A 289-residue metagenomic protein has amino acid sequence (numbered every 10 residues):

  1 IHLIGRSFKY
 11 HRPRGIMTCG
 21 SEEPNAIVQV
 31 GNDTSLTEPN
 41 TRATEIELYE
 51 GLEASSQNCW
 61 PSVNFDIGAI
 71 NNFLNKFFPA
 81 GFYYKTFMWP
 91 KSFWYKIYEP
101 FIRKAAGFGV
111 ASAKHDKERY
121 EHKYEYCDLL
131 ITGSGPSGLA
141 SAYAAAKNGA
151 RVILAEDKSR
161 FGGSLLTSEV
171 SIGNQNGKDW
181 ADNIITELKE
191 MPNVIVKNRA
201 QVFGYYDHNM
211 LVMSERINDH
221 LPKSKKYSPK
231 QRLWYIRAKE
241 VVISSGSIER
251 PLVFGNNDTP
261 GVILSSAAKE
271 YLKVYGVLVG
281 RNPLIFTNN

Functional and structural regions predicted by a protein language model:
I1-N289: Residues forming the flavin
